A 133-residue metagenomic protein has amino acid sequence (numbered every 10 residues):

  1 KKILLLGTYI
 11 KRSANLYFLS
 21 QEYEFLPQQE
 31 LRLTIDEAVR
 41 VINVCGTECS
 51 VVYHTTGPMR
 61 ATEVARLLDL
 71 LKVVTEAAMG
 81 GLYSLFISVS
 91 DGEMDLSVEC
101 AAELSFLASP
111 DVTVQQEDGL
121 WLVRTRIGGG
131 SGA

Functional and structural regions predicted by a protein language model:
K1-V39, L71: Signal-transmission coiled-coils
L4-L6, A38, S84, F106-A133: Flexible, glycine-/charge-rich segments associated with ATP-binding catalytic modules
Q29-E63: Helix-loop-beta hinge of the Bergerat
I42-N43, A77-M79, A108: Alpha-helix C-terminal capping segments
T47-V51, L85-I87, V112-V114: Generic structural motif
T55, A102, I127-G129: Beta-strand elements of well-folded, non-transmembrane domains
A61-V89: Conserved ATP-binding N-box helix of the HATPase_c
S84-C100, Q116: Short beta-strand/loop element within the Bergerat-fold HATPase_c
